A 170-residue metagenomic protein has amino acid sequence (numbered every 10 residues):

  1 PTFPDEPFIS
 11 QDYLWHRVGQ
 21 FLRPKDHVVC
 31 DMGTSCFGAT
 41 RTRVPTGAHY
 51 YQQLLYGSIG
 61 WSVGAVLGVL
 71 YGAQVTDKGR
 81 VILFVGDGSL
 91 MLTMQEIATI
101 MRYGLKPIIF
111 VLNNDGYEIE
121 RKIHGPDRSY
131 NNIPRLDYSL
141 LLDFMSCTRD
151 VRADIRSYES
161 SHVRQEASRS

Functional and structural regions predicted by a protein language model:
P1-D5, Y50-L54, V81-V85, C147-A153: Short, basic, glycine/proline-bearing loop/turn elements
P1-F3, H124-A167: Conserved thiamine diphosphate
P1-T76: Active-site diphosphate/adenylate-binding microenvironment
S10-R17, P24, S35, T93-E96 (+2 more regions): General structural feature for long, well-ordered alpha-helical segments within catalytic domains of soluble enzymes
V29-G33, Q53, F84-V85, T93 (+3 more regions): Generic beta-strand/beta-sheet core signal
R43-T46, Y103, M145: Short, structured coil segments at secondary-structure junctions
G72-L136: Conserved thiamine diphosphate
